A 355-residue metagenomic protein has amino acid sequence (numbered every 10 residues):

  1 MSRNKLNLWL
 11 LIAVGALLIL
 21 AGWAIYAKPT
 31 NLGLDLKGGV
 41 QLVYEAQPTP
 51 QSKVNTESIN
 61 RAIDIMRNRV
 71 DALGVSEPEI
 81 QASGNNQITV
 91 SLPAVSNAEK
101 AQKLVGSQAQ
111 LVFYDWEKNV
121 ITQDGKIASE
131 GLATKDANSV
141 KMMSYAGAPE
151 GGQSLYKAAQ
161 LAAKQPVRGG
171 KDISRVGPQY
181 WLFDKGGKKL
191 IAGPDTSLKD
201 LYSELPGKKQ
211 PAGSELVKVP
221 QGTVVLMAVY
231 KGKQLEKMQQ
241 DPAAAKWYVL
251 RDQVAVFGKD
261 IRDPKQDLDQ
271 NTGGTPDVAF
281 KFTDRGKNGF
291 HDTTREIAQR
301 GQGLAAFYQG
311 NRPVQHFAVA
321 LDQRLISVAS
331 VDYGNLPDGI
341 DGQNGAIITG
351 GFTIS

Functional and structural regions predicted by a protein language model:
M1-S355: A structural signal for conserved, well-ordered secondary-structure elements that form binding/interaction cores
